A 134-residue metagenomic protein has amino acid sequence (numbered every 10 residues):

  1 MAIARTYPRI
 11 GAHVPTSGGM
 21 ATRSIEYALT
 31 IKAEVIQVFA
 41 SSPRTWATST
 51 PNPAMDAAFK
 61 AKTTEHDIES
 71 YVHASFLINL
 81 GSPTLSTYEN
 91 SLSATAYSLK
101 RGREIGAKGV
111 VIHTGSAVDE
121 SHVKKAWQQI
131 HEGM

Functional and structural regions predicted by a protein language model:
M1-A74, I78-Y97: N-terminal pre-domain/capping segments
E65, L80-M134: Active-site acidic/histidine proton-transfer and metal-coordination neighborhood in alpha/beta enzyme cores
